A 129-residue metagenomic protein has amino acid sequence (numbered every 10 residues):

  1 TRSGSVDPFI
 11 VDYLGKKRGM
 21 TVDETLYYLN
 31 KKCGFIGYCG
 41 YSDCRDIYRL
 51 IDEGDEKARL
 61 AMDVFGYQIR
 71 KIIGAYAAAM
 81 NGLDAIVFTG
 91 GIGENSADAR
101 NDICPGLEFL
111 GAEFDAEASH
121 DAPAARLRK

Functional and structural regions predicted by a protein language model:
T1-K16: Glycine-rich phosphate-binding loop of actin/hexokinase-like ATP-binding domains
S5, K32-C33, I92: Glycine-rich beta-alpha junction loops
V6, S42, N81-L83: Short gly/pro-enriched beta-turn/loop segments at secondary-structure junctions
I10-L14, I47, I73, I103: Buried hydrophobic packing segments
R18-A61: A mobile "lid/hinge" subdomain adjacent to the ATP/sugar-phosphate binding pocket shared across diverse ATP-dependent
R59-L83, G93-K129: Internal helix-turn-beta structural module
